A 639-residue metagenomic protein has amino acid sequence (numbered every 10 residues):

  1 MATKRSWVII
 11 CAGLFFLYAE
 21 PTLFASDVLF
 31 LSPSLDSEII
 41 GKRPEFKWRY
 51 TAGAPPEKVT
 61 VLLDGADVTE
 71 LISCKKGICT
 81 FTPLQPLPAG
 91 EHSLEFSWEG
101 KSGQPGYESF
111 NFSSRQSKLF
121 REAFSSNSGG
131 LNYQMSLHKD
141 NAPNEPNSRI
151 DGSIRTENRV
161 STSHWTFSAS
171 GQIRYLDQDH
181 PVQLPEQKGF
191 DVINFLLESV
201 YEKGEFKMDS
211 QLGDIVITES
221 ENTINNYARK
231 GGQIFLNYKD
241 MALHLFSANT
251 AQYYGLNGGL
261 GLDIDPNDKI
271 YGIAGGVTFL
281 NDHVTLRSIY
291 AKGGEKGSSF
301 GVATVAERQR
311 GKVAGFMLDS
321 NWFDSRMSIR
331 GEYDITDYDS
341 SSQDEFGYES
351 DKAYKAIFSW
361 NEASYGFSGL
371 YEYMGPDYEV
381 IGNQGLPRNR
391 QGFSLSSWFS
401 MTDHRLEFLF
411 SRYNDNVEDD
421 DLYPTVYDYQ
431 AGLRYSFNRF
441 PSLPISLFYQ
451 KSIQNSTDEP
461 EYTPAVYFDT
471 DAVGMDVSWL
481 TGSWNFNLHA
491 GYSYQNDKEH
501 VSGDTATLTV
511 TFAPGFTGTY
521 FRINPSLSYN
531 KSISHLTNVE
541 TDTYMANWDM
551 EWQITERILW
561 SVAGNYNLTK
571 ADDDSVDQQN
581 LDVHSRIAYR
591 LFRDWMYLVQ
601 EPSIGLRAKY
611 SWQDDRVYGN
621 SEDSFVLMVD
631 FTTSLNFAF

Functional and structural regions predicted by a protein language model:
A25-K42: Short, compositionally biased P/S/T/A/G/V-rich stretches that sit at domain boundaries
F46-A52: Aromatic/hydrophobic beta-strand junction motif of beta-rich domains
L84-E91: Surface-exposed, short loops/turns at beta-strand junctions within beta-sandwich domains
F96-W98: Conserved structural position at the C-terminal beta-strand of extracellular beta-sandwich adhesion modules
Q104-S113: Edge beta-strands of extracellular beta-sandwich domains
Q116-I154, N158-G171, G204-L212, M241-L243 (+4 more regions): Transmembrane beta-strand segments of Gram-negative outer membrane beta-barrel proteins
H180-T250, Y365-D377: Outer membrane beta-barrel
E307-F639: Exposed, low-structure sequence patches enriched in small/polar residues
